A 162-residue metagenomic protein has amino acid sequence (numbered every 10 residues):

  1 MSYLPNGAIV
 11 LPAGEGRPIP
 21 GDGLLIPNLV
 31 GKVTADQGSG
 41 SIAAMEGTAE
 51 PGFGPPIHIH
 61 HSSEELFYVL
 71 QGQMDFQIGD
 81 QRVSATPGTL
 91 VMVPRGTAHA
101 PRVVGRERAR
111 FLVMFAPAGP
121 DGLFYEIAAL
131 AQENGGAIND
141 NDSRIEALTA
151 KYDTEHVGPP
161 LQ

Functional and structural regions predicted by a protein language model:
M1-I42, G135-Q162: A short, N-terminal "cap"/entry segment at the start of jelly-roll beta-barrel domains of the cupin/DSBH fold
P12, Q73, D80-A98: Short acidic-glycine-tyrosine-enriched beta hairpin
V30-G31, M45-H60: Conserved short histidine dyad/triad with adjacent acidic residue
D36, F53, H61, Q73-M74 (+3 more regions): Hydrophobic small-molecule pocket/channel-lining residues, especially in calycin-type beta-barrels
G38, D75, R95-D121: Ligand-binding loop in jelly-roll beta-barrel domains
S41, E65-Y68, L123-E126: Residue-level recognition of specific faces of alpha-helices
S62-M74, G79: Glycine- and acidic-residue-biased ligand/ion/polar-headgroup-sensing regions
E107-A150: A contiguous, mid-protein "functional segment" used to position or interact with cofactors/ions or partner subunits
